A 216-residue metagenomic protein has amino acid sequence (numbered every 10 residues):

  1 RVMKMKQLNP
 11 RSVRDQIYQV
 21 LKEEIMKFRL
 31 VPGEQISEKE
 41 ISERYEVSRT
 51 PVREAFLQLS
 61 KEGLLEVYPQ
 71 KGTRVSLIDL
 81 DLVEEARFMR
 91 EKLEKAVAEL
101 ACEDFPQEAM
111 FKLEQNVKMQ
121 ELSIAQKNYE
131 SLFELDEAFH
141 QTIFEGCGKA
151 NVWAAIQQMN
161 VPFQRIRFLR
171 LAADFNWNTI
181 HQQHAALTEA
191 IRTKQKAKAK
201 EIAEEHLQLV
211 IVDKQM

Functional and structural regions predicted by a protein language model:
R1-E103, Q141, I211-M216: Short linear motifs at protein or domain termini
L8-P10, K95, E114-E121, Q126 (+2 more regions): C-terminal all-alpha effector/ligand-binding and dimerization domain of prokaryotic HTH-type transcriptional repressors
D15, D81-E84, E130, A150 (+2 more regions): Residues in well-ordered alpha-helical elements
D15, E91, Q107, F111-E114 (+1 more regions): Amphipathic alpha-helical repeat elements characteristic of tetratricopeptide repeat
I25, A101, I124-A125, C147 (+1 more regions): Hydrophobic residues in alpha-helical segments
D79, P106, N128, K194-Q195: Acidic/polar helix N-cap motif
A86, L113, L132, D136 (+5 more regions): Hydrophobic packing residues in well-ordered alpha-helices of helical domains and bundles
M89-F105, E137-D174: Hydrophobic, amphipathic alpha-helical faces that serve as interaction scaffolds
